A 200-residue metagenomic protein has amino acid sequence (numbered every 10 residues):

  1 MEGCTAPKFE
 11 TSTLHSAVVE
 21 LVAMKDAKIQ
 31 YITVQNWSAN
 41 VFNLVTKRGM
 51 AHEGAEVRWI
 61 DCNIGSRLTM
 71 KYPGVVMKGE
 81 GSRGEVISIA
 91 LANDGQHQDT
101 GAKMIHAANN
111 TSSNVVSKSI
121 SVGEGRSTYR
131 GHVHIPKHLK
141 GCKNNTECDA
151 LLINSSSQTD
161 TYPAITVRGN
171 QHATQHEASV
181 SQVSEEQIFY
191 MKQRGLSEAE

Functional and structural regions predicted by a protein language model:
M1-L196, E200: Conserved beta-strand/loop scaffold segments within soluble protein domains that form the structured core and edges
